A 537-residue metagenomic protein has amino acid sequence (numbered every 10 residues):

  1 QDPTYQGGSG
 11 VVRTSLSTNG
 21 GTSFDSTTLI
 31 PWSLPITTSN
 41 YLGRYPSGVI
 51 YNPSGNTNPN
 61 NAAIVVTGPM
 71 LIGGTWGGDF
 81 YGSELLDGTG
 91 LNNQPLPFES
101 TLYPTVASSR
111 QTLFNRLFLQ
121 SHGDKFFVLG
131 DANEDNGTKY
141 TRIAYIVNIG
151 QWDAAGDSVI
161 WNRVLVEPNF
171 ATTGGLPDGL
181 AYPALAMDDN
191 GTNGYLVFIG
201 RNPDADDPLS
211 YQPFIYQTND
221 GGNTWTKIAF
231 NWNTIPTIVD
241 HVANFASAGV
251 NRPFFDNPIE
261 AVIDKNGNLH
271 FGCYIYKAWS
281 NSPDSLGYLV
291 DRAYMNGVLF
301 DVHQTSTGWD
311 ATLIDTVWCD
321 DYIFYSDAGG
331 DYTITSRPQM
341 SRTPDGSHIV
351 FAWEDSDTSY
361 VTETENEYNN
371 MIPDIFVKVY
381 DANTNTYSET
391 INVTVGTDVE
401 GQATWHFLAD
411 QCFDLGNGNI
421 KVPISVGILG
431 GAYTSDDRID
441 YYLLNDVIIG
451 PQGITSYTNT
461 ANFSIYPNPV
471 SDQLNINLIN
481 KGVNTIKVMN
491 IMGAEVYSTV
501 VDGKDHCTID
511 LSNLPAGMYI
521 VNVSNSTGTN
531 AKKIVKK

Functional and structural regions predicted by a protein language model:
Q1-P451: Extracellular, repeat-based ectodomains that mediate carbohydrate processing or recognition
R13-L16, H270, G453, M492 (+2 more regions): Generic detector of isolated residues embedded in canonical secondary-structure elements
S15-T18, Y216-N219, T226-A229, T394 (+6 more regions): Residue-level detector of conserved, well-ordered beta-strand and adjacent loop positions that form binding/recognition
Y457-K537: C-terminal outer-membrane/trafficking sorting elements
